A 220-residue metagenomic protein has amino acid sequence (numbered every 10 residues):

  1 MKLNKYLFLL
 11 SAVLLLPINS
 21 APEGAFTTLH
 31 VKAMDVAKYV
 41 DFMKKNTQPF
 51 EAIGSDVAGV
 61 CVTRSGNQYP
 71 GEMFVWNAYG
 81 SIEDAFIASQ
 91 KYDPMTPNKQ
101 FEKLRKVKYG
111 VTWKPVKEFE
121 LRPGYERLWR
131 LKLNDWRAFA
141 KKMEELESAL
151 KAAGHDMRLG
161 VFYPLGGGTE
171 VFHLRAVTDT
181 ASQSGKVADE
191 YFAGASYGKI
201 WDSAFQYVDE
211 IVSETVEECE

Functional and structural regions predicted by a protein language model:
N4-L16: Sec-dependent N-terminal signal peptides
N19-E220: Short S/T/G/P-rich N-terminal loop/turn motif that feeds into the first structured element of a domain
